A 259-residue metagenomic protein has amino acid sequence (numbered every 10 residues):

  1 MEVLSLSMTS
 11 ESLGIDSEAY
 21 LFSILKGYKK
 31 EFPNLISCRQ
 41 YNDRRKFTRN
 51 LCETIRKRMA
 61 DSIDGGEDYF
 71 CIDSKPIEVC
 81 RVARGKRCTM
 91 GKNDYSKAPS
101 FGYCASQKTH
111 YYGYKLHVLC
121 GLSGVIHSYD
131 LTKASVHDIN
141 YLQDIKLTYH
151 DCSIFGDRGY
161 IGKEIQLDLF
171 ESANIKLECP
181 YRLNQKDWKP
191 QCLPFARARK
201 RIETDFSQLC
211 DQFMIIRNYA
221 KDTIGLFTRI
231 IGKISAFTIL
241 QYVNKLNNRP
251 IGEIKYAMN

Functional and structural regions predicted by a protein language model:
M1-N259: Short alpha-helical elements
